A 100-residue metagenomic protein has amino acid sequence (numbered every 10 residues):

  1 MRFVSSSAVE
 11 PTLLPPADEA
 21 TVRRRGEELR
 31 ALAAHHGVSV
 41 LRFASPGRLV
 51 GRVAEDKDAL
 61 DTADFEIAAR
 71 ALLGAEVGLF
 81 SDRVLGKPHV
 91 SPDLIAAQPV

Functional and structural regions predicted by a protein language model:
M1-R42, A54-V100: Catalytic core of pol beta-like nucleotidyltransferases
P46-V53: Short, aliphatic-rich beta-strand segments
